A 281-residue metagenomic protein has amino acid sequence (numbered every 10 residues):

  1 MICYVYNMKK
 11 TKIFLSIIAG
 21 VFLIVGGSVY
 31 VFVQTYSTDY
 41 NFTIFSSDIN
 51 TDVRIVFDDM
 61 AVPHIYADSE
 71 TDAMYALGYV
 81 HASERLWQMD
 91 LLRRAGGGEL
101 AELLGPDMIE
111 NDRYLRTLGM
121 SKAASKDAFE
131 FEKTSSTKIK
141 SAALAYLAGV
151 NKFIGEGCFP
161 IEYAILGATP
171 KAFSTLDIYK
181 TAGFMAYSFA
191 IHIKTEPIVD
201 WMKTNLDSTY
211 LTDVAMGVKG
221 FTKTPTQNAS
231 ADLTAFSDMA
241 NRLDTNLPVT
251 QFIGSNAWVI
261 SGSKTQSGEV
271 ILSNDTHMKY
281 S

Functional and structural regions predicted by a protein language model:
Y6-L23: N-terminal Sec-pathway targeting helices
F22-F32: Hydrophobic alpha-helical membrane-insertion segments, chiefly the h-region of N-terminal signal peptides
Y30-T276, Y280: Substrate-recognition/specificity elements adjacent to catalytic centers across diverse enzyme folds
